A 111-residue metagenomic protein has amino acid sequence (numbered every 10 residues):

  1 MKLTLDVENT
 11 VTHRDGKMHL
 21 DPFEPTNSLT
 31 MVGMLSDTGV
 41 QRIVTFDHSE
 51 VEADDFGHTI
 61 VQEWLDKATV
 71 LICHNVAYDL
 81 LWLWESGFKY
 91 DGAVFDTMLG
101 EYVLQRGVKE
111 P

Functional and structural regions predicted by a protein language model:
K2-T4, H13-M18, P22-P111: Conserved DEDDh/DEDDy metal-dependent 3′-5′ exonuclease domain
E8: Activation of the activation-loop gatekeeper triad in protein kinase-fold domains
